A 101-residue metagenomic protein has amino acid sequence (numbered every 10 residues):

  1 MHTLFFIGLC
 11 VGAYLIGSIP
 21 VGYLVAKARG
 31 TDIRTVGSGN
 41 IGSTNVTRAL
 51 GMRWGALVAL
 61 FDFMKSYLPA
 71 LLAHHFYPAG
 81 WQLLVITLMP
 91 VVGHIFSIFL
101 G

Functional and structural regions predicted by a protein language model:
H2-S18, G22-K27, R53-G101: Alpha-helical transmembrane segments
Y23-G55: Cytosolic, membrane-interface loops and tails of multi-pass inner-membrane proteins
